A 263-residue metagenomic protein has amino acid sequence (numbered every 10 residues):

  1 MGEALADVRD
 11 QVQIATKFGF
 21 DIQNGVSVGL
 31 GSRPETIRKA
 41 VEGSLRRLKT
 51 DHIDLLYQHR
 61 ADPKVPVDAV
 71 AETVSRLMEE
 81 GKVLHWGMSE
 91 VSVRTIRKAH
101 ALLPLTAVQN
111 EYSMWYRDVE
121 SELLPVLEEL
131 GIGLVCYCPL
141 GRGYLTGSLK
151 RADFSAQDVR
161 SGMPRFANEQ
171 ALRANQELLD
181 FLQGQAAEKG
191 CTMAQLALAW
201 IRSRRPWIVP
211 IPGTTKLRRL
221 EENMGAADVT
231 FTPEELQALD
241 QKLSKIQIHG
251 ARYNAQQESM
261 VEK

Functional and structural regions predicted by a protein language model:
M1-V8, A40-R46, E122-G131, E235: Short amphipathic alpha-helices and their capping/turn segments at secondary-structure boundaries
G2-Q13, R46-K49, M78, H100-L103: Acidic (Asp/Glu)-rich catalytic clusters
Q11-Q23: A short, structured active-site edge motif that brings together acidic residues
D21-S27, R219-E222: A short acidic, helix-capping loop that chelates divalent metal ions and anchors anionic groups
L30: Glycine/small-residue-rich loop that forms an oxyanion/phosphate-binding "nest" at active or ligand-binding sites
R33-R47, S92-R97: Short, acidic/polar
L45-P63: Active-site groove signature of glycoside hydrolases
A61-Q241, I246, Q256-K263: Beta/alpha (TIM)-barrel catalytic core signal, keyed to glycine-rich beta->alpha loops juxtaposed to Asp/Glu that bind
